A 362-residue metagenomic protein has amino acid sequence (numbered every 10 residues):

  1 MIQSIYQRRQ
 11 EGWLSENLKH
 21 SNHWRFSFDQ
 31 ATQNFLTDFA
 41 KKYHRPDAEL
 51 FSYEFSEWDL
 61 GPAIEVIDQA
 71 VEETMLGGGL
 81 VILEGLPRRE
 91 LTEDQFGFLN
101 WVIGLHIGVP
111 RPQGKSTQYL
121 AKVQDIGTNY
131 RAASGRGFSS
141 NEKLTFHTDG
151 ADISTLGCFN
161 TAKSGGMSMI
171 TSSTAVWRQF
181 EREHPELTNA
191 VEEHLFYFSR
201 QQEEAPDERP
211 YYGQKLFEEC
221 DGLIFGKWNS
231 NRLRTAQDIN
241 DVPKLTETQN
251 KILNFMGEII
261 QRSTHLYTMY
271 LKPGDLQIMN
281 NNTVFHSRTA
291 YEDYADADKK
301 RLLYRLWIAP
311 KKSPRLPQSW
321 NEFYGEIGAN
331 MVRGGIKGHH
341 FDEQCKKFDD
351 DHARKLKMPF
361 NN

Functional and structural regions predicted by a protein language model:
M1-A63, D68-Q69, L76-G77, V81 (+5 more regions): Active-site environment of non-heme Fe oxygenases that use a 2-His-1-carboxylate facial triad
D94-W101, T171-S172: "Short basic amphipathic alpha-helical interaction patches in structured regions
N100-P110: A short alpha->loop->secondary-structure connector
P112-K115: Internal, non-catalytic "lid/hinge" segments that mediate substrate recognition, gating, inter-domain movement
